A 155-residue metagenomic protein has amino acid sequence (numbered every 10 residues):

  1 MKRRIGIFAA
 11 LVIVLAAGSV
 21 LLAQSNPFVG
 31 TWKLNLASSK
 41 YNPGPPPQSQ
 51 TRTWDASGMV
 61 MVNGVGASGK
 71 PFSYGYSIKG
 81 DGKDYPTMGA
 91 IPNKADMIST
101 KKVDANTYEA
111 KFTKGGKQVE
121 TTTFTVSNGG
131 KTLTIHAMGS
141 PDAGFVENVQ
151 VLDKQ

Functional and structural regions predicted by a protein language model:
M1-A10: Bacterial N-terminal signal peptides that target proteins for export
A9-S19: Bacterial N-terminal signal peptides
L22-Q155: Hydrophobic small-molecule pocket/channel-lining residues, especially in calycin-type beta-barrels
